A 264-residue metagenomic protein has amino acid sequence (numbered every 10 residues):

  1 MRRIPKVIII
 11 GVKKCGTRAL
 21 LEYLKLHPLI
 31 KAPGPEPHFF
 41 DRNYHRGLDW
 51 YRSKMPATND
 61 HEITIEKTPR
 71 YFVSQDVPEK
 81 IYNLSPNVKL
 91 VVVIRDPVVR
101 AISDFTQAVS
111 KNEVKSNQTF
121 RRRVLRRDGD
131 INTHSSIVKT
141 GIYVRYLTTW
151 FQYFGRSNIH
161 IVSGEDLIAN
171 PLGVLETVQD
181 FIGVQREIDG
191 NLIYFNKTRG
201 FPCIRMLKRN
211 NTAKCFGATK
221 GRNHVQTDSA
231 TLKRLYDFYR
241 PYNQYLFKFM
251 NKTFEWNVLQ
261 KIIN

Functional and structural regions predicted by a protein language model:
M1-N264: Anion-recognition interface
